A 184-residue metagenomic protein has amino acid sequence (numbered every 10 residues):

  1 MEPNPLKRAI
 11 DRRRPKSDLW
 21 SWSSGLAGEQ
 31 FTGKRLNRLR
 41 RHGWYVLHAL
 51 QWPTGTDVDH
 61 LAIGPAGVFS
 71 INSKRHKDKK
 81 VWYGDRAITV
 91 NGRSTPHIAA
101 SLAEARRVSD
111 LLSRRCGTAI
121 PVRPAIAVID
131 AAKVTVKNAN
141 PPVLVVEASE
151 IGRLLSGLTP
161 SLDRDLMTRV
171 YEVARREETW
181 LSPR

Functional and structural regions predicted by a protein language model:
M1-T56, P65-A66, V90-R184: Surface-exposed interaction regions that form or flank ligand-binding interfaces
D59: Phosphate-centric recognition/catalysis
I63-Y83: Active-site beta-strand-loop-beta-strand hairpin of nuclease catalytic cores that positions key catalytic residues
W82-G84, N138-A139: Short amphipathic alpha-helical segments
Y83-N91: Short glycine/proline- and charge-enriched loop/turn segments that cap or connect secondary-structure elements
